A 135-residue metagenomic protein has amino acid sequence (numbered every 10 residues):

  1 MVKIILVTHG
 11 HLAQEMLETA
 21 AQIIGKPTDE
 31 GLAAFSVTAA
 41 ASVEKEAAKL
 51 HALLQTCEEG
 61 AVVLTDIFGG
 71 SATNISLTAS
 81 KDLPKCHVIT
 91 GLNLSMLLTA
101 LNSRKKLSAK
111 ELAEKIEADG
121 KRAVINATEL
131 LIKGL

Functional and structural regions predicted by a protein language model:
V2-L135: N-terminal loops that bind phosphate or other acidic moieties and the adjacent beta-alpha structural core
